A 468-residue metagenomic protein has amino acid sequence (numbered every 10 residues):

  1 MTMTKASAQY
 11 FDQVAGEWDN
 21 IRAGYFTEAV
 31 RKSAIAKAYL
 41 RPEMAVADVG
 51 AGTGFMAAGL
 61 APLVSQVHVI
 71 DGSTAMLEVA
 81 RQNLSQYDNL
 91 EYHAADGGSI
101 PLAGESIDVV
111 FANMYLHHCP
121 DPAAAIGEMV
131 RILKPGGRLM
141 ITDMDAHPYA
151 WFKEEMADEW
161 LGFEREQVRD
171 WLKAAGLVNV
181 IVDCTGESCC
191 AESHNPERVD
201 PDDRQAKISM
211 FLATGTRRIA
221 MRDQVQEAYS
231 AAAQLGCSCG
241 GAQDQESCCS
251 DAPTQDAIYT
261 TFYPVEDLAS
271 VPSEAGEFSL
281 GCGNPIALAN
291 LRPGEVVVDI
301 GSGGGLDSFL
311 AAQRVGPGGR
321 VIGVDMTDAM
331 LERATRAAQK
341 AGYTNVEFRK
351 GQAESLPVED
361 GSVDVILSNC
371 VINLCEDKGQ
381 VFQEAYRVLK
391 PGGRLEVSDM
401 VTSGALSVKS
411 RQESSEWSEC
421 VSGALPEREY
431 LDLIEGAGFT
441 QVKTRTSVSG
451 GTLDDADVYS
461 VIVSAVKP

Functional and structural regions predicted by a protein language model:
M1-P42, F55-G59, M76-V79, N83 (+3 more regions): Conserved class I S-adenosyl-L-methionine
A47-S99, P293-S355: Class I SAM-dependent methyltransferase SAM/SAH-binding core
G98-V109, P293, E354-V365: A short acidic, Gly/Pro-enriched loop at the edge of an enzyme's catalytic core that lines a small-molecule cofactor
D108-D121, D364-D377: A short SAM/SAH-binding and catalytic strip from SAM-dependent methyltransferases
A123-R138, G379-R394: A short glycine-rich, Lys/Arg-flanked "PGG" loop and its adjoining helix->strand segment in the class I
R138-Q167, R394-S418: Conserved class I S-adenosyl-L-methionine
L161-G176, G423-A437: Short alpha-helix
S188-M221, T440, S447-P468: Core SAM-dependent methyltransferase catalytic element
